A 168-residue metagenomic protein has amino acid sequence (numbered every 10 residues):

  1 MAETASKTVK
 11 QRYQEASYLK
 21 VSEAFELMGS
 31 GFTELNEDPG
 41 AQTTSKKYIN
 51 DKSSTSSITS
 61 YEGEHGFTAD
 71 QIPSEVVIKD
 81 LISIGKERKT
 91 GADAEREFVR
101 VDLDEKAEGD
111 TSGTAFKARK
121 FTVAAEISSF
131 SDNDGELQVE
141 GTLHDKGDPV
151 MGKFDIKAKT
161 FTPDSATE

Functional and structural regions predicted by a protein language model:
A2, P39, P73, G91-A94 (+2 more regions): Proline-rich intrinsically disordered, low-complexity coils
A2-P73, V123-L137: Solvent-exposed edge beta-strands and adjacent loop segments that serve as assembly or binding interfaces
S17, F32-E34, L81-K89, F98 (+3 more regions): Generic hydrophobic, helix-prone segments enriched in Leu/Val/Ile
K52-K120, M151-I156: Extracellular/virion structural assembly segments
R119-E168: Mixed-charge, glycine-accented linear interaction segment located at domain edges/termini
